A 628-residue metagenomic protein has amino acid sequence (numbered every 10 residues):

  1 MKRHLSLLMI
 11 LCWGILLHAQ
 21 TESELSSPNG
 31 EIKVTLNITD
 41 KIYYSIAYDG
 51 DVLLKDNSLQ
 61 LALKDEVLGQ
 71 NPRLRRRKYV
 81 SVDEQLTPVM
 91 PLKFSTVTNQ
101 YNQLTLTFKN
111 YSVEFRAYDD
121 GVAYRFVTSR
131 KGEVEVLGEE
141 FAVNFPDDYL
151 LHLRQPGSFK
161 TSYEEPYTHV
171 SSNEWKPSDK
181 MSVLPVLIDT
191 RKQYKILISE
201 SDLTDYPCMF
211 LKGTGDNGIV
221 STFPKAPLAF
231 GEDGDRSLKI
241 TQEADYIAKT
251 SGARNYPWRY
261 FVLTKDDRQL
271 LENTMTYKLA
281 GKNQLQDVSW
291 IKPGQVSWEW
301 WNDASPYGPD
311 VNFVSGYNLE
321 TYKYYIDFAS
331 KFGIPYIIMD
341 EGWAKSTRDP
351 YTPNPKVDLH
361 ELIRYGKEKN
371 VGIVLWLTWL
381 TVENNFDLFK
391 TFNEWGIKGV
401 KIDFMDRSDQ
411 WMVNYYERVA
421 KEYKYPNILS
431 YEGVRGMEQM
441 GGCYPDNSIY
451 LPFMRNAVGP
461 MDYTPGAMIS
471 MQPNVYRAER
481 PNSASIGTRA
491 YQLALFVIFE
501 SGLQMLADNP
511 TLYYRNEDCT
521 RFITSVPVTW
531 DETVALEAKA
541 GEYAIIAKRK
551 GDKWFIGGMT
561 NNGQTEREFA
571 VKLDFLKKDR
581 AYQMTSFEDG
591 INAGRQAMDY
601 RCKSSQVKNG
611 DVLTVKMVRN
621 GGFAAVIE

Functional and structural regions predicted by a protein language model:
M1-E22: Bacterial Sec-dependent N-terminal signal peptides
E22-L279, N283: N-terminal accessory beta-strand-rich subdomains and adjacent acidic, glycine-rich linkers that precede catalytic cores
I247, S251-F328, F332-P335: An acidic-aromatic substrate-binding cleft motif
A329, I498, I556: Conserved, mostly hydrophobic/aromatic
M339-T488: Aromatic- and carboxylate-enriched substrate-binding clefts and catalytic-loop regions of carbohydrate-active enzymes
D508-F555, G594-M598: Glycan-recognition and catalytic regions of carbohydrate-active enzymes
K539-K578, F623-A624: Carbohydrate-binding surface patches
S604-E628: C-terminal beta-strand-rich structural cap/linker in extracellular carbohydrate-active enzymes
